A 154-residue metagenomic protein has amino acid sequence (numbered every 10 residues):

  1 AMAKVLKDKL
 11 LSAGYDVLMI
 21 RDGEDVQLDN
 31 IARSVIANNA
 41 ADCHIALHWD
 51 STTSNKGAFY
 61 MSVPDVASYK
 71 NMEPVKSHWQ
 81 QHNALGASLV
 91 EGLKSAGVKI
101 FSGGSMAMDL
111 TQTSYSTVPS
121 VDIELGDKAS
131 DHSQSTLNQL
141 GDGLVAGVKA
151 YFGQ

Functional and structural regions predicted by a protein language model:
M2-Q154: Active-site-proximal helix/loop segments of hydrolytic enzymes
